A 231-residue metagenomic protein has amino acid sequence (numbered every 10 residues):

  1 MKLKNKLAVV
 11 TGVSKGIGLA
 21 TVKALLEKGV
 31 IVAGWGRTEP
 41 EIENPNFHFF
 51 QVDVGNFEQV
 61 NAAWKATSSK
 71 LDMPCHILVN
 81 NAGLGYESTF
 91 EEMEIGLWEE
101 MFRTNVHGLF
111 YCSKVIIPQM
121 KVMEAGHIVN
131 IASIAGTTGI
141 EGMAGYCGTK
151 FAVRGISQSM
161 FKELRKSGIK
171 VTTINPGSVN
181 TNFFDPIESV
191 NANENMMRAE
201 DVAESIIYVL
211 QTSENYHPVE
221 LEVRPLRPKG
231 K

Functional and structural regions predicted by a protein language model:
L7, S14-K15: Conserved glycine-rich cofactor-binding loop
V52-A62, I95: The beta1-alpha1 cofactor-binding region of Rossmann-like NAD(H)/NADP(H)-dependent oxidoreductases
T89-F90, L97-E99: Substrate-binding pocket helix/loop in short-chain dehydrogenase/reductase
S113, T149: Active-site helix of classical SDR
P118, Q158, K162-K166: Alpha-helical segment proximal to the catalytic Tyr-Lys
S133: Residue(s) in the substrate-gating loop at a strand-loop-helix junction that position the organic substrate next
I169, T173-I174, T181, S189-K231: C-terminal helical subdomain
